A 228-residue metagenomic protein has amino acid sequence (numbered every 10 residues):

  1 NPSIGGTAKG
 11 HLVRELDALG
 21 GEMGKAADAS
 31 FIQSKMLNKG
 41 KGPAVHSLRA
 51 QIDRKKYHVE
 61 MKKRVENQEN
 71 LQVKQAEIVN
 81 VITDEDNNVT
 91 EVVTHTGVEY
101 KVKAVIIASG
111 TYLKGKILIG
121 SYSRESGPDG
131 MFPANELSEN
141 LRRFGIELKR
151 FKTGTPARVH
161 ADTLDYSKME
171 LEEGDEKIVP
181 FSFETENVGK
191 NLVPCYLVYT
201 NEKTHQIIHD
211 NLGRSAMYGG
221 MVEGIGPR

Functional and structural regions predicted by a protein language model:
N1-N80, T96, A104, A108-P128 (+3 more regions): Conserved N-terminal/central alpha/beta ligand/cofactor-binding core
I82-E99, V105: Conserved beta-strand-loop-beta-strand element in the redox core of flavoprotein oxidoreductases
N211-R228: Active-site helix-to-loop segments that bind/position phosphate- or nucleotide-bearing substrates and donors across
